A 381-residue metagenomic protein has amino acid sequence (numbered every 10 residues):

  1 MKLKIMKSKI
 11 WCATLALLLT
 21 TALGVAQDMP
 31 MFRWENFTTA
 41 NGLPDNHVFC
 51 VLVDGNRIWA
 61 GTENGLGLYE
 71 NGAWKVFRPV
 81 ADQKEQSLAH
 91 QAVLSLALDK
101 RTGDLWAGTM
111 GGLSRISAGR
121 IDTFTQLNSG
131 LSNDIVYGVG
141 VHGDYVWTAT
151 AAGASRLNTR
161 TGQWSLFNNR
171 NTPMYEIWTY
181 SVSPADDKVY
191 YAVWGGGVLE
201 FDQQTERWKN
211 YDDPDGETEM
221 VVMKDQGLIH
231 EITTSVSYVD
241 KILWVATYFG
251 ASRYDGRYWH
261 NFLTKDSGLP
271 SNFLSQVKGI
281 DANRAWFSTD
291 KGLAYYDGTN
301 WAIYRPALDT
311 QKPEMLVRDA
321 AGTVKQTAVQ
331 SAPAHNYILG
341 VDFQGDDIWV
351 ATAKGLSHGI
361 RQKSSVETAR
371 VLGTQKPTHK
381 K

Functional and structural regions predicted by a protein language model:
M1-K7: N-terminal secretory signal peptides that target proteins for export/translocation
K9-C12, A22-K381: Carboxylate-rich, polar loop motifs that coordinate divalent cations or form catalytic acidic clusters
L17-T20: Hydrophobic alpha-helical segments of integral membrane proteins
